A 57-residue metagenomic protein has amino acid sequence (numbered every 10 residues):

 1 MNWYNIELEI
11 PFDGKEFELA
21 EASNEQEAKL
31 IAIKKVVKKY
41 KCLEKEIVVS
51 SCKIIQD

Functional and structural regions predicted by a protein language model:
M1-K15: Short aromatic-glycine-(Arg/Gly/Cys) micro-motifs in beta-strand/loop hairpins
Y4-I6, A28, A32, S50-K53: Amphipathic alpha-helical segments in structured regions that serve as interaction surfaces
L8-I10, E21, S51-D57: Surface-exposed beta-strand edges and flanking loops
D13-E27: A short, exposed loop/beta-hairpin motif centered on an aromatic-Gly-Thr core
S23-E44: A short, charged, amphipathic alpha-helix used as a generic interaction element across diverse proteins
K38-D57: Short, mixed-charge low-complexity intrinsically disordered segments
